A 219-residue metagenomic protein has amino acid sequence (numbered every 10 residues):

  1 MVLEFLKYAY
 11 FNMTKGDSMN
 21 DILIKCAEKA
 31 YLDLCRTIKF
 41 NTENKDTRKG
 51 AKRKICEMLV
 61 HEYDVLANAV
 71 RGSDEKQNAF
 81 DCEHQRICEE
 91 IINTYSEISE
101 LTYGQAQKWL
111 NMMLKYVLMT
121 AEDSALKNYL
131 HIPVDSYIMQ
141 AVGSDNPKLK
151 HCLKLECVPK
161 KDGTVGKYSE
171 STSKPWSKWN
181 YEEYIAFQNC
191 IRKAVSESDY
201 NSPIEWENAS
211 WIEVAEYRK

Functional and structural regions predicted by a protein language model:
M1-T47, D81, Q85, E89 (+4 more regions): C-terminal accessory module of base-excision DNA glycosylases/AP lyases that mediates lesion recognition and DNA
D46-S96: A glycine-rich, hydrophobic loop/mini-helix early in the fold
